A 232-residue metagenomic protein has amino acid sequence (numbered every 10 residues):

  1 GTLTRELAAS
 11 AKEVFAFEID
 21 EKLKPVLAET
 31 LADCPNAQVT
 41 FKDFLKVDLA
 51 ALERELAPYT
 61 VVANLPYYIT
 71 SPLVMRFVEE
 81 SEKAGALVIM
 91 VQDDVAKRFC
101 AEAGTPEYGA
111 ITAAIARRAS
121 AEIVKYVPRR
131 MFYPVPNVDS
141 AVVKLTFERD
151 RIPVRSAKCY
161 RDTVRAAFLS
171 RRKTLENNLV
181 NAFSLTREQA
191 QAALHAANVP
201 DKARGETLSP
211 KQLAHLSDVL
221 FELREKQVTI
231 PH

Functional and structural regions predicted by a protein language model:
G1-D162, E206, H215, E222 (+1 more regions): Catalytic cores of RNA-modifying enzymes
I111, A190-A193: Generic structural signal of hydrophobic/aromatic residues within well-ordered alpha-helices of folded domains
A141, L145-F147, I152-A190, A197-P200 (+1 more regions): An accessory alpha-helical subdomain
L175, R204, L220-E222: S-adenosyl-L-methionine
H195-K202, L213-V219: Amphipathic alpha-helical segments that form the core helices of the histone-fold
